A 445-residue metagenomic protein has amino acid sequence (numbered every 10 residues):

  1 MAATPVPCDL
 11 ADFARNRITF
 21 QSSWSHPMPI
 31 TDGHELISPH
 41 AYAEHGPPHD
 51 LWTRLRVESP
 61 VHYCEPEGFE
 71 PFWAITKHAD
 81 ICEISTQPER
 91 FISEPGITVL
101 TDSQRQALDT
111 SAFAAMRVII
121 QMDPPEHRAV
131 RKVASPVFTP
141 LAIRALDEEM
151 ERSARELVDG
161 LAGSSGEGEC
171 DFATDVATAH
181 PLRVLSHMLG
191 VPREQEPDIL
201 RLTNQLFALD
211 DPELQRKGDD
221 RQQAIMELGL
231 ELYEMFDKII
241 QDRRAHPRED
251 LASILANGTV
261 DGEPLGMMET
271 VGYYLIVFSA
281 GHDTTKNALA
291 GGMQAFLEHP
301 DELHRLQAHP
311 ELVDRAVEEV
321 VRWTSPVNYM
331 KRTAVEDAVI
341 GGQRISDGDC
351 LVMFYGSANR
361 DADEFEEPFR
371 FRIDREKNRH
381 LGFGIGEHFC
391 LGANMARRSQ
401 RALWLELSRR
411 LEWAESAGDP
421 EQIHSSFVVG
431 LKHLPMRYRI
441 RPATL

Functional and structural regions predicted by a protein language model:
A3, P7-L445: Cytochrome P450
